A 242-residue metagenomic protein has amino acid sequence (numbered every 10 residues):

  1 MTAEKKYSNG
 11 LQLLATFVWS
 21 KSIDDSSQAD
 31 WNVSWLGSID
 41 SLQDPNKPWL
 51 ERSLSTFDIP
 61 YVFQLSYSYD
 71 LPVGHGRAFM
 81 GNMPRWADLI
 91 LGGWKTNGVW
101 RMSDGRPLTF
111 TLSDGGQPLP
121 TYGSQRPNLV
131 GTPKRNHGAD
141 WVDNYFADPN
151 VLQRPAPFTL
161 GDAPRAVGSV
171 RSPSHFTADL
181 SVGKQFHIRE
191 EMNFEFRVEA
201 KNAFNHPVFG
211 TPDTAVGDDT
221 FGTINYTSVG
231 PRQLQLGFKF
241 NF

Functional and structural regions predicted by a protein language model:
M1-F242: Short, solvent-exposed micro-motifs at the edges of structured domains
